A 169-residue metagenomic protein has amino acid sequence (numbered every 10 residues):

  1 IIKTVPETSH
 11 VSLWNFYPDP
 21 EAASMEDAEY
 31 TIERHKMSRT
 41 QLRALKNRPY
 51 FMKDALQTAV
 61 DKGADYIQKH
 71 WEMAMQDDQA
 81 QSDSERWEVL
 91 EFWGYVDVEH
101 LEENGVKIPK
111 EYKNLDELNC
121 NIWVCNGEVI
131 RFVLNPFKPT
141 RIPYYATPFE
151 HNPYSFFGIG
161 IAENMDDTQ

Functional and structural regions predicted by a protein language model:
I1-Q169: Extended alpha-helical, oligomerization-prone segments that build pores/tubes and scaffolds
